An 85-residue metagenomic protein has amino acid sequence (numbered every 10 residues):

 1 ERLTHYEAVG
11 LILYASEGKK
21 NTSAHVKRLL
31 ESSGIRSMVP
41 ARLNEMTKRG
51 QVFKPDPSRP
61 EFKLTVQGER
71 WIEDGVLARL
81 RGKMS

Functional and structural regions predicted by a protein language model:
E1-S16, I35: Short alpha-helical segments that sit at the start of domains
L3-H5, T47, M84-S85: Intrinsically disordered, low-complexity transcriptional activation regions of bZIP and related transcription factors
G18-E31: Short acidic, hydrophobic short linear motifs in intrinsically disordered regions
S32-R49: Short amphipathic alpha-helical interaction segments
V52-F53: Short hydrophobic beta-strand motif reused across regulatory alpha/beta modules
S58-V66: Minor-groove-contacting beta-hairpin "wing" of winged helix-turn-helix DNA-binding domains
V66-S85: Short, amphipathic alpha-helical interaction segments positioned at domain boundaries
